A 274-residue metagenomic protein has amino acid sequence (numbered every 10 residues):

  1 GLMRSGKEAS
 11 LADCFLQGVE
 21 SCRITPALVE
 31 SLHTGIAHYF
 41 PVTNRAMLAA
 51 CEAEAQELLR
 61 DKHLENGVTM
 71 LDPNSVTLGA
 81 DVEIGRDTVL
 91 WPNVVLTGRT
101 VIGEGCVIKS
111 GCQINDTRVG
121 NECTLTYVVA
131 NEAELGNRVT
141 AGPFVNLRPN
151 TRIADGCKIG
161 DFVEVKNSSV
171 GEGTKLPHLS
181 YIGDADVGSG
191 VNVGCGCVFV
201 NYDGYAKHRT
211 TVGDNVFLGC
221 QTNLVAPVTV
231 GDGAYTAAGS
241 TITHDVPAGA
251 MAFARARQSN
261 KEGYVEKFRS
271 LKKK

Functional and structural regions predicted by a protein language model:
G1-N74, A80-V82, D87, A248-A250 (+1 more regions): Terminal amphipathic alpha-helical/low-complexity segments used for targeting or macromolecular assembly
K7, F40-M47, G98, P149 (+3 more regions): Catalytic cores of large soluble enzymes that bind and process phosphate-bearing ligands
C14-A37, I102-E104, I108, R152-E172 (+1 more regions): Short, charged N-terminal helix-start/capping segments
Y39, L48-A53, R86, I102-E104 (+4 more regions): A broad, low-specificity signal for short, low-complexity segments enriched in glycine/proline and polar/charged
M47-A49, A55-E57, V68-T69, N74-S75 (+10 more regions): A short linear-motif detector with a strong N-terminal bias
D61, G67, S75, D81 (+4 more regions): Short basic coil micro-motifs at the edges of alpha-helical modules that engage polyanionic partners
N74-V76, A80-T117, N121-C123, V128: Phosphate-binding active sites in nucleotide-utilizing proteins
S110, D116, T124-K274: Glycine-rich hexapeptide-repeat left-handed beta-helix
